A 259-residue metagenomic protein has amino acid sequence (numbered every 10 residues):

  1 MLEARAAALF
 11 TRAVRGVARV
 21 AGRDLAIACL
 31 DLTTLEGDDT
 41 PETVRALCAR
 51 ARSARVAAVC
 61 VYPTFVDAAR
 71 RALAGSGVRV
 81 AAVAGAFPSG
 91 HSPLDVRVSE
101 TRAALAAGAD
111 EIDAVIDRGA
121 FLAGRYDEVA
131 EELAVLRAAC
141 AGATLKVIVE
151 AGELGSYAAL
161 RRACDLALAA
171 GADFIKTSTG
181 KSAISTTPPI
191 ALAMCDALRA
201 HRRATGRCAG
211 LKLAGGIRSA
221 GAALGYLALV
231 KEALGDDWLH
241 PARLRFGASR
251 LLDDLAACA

Functional and structural regions predicted by a protein language model:
M1-A21: Conserved, well-structured core domains of diverse proteins
V17-A54, T64-L211, R218-S249, A257-A259: Alpha/beta enzyme core
V59-V61: Short, hydrophobic beta-strand segments that form beta-sheet elements in well-ordered domains
D254: N-terminal beta-loop-helix "entrance" segment that forms/cooperates in small-molecule cofactor or anionic ligand
